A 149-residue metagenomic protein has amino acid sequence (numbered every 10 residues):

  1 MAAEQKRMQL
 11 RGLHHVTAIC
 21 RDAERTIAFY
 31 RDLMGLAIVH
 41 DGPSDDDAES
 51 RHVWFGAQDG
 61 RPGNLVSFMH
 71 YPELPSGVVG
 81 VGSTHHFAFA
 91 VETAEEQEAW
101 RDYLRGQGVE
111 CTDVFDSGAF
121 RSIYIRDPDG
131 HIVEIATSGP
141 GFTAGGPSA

Functional and structural regions predicted by a protein language model:
M1-M8, R101-A149: Vicinal oxygen chelate
M1-R25, T84-F89, G141-A149: N-terminal beta-strand motif that seeds the catalytic metal site of vicinal oxygen chelate
A2-Q5, E73-V78: Short beta-strand/turn micro-motifs at beta-sheet edges
L13-R21, V53, A57, P75-Y103 (+1 more regions): Vicinal oxygen chelate
I19-G63: Core segments of cupin and vicinal oxygen chelate
F29, V79, H85, A136 (+1 more regions): Long, contiguous binding/interaction regions
D41-S44, E73-L74, F115-G118, S122: Short, solvent-exposed loop/turn elements at beta->coil junctions and helix N-caps that rim active or binding pockets
L65-F68: Conserved oxyanion/phosphate-binding beta-strand-loop segments in alpha/beta enzyme cores
